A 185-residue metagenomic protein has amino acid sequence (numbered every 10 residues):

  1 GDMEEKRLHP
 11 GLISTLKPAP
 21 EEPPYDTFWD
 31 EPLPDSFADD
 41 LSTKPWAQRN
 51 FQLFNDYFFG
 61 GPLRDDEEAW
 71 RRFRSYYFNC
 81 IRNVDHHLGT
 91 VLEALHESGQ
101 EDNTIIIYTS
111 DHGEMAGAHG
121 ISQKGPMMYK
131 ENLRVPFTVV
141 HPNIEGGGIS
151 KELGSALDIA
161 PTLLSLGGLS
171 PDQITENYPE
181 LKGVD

Functional and structural regions predicted by a protein language model:
G1-P62: Core domains of carbohydrate- and sulfate-ester-processing enzymes
F58-D65, S110, F137-T138: Active-site-adjacent bridging/hinge elements
L63-T104: A long, amphipathic alpha-helix that forms part of the scaffold/cap immediately adjacent to metal-dependent active
D66-N79, K124-G125, I144-G154, P171-N177: Active-site rim elements
Y77, I81-V84, L88, I105-S110 (+2 more regions): Beta-strand elements within well-structured catalytic alpha/beta cores of enzymes that handle phosphate/sulfate esters
D85, L95, G99, P142 (+1 more regions): A generic secondary-structure signal for well-formed alpha-helical elements
E93-G148, E152-S155: Histidine-centered active-site microenvironments of extracellular/periplasmic hydrolases and transferases
E101-I107, G147-D185: Polar, surface-exposed loop/tail segments that function as active-site lids or cofactor/substrate-recognition elements
